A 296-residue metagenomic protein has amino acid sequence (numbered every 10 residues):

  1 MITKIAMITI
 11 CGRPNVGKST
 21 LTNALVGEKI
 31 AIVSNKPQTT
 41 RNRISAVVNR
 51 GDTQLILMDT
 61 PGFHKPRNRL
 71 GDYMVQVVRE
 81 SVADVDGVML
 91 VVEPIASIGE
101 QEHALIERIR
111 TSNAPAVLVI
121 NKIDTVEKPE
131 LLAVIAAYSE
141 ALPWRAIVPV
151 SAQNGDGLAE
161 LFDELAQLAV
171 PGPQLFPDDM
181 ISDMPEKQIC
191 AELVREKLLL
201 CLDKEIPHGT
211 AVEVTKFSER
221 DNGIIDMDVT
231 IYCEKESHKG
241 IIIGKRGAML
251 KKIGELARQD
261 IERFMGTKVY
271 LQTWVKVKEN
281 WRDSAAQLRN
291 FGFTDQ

Functional and structural regions predicted by a protein language model:
M1-D84: Conserved G1/Walker A P-loop phosphate-binding module
G17, G157, M249: Conserved glycine(s) of the Walker
E28, V47-G51, P66, S81 (+8 more regions): Conserved, well-folded catalytic cores of nucleic-acid-processing and energy-transducing macromolecular machines
T40, H64-K65, S97-I98, V126-E127 (+1 more regions): Catalytic P-loop NTPase motifs of RecA-like helicase/translocase cores
N49, Q54, Q76-I147, S218-D221: Conserved C-terminal guanine-recognition region of P-loop GTPase G domains, centered on the G4
D59, N121, S151: Active-site glycine-centered loops adjacent to acidic/histidine catalytic or metal-binding residues that shape
P115, D124-S182, E186: Canonical P-loop GTPase G-domain recognition
E186-Q296: P-loop NTP-binding site
